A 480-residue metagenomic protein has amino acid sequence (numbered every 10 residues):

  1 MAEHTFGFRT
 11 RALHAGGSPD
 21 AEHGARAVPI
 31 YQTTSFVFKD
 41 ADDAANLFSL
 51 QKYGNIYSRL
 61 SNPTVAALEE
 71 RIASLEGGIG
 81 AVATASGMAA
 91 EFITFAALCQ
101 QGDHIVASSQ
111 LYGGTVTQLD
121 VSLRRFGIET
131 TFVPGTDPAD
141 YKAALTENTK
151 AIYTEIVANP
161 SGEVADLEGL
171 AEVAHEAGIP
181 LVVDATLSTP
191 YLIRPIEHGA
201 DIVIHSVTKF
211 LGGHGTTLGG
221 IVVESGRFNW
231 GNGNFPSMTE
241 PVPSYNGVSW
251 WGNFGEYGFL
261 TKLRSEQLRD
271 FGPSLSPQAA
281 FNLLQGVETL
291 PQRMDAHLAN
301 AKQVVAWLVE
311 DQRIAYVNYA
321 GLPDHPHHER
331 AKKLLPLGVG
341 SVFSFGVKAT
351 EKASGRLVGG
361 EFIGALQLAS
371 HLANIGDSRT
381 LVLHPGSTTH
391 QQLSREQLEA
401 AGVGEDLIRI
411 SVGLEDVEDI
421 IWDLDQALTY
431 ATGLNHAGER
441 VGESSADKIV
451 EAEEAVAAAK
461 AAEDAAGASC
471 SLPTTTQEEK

Functional and structural regions predicted by a protein language model:
M1-K52, H436-K480: N-terminal glycine-rich, Lys/His-bearing helix-loop that initiates the first secondary-structure elements of many
A2-H4, R9-A21, A81-E310, N318 (+2 more regions): Conserved PLP-enzyme active-site core in the AAT-like
S35, D40-F92, G114-V121: Conserved N-terminal alpha-helix of the aminotransferase class I/II PLP-enzyme fold
S35, S225-F228, V347-K352: Short loop segments at secondary-structure junctions
D103, G338-V342, E405-R409: Short, solvent-exposed beta-strand edge segments and adjacent coil->beta transition regions
D120, E147, A349-A353, T380-K480: PLP-dependent enzyme catalytic core of the Aspartate aminotransferase-like
V223, S344-G346, S411-G413: Short hydrophobic/aromatic beta-strand micro-patches that form the beta-sheet surface supporting nucleotide- or nucleic
F271-S274, Q278-A280, Q285, T289 (+5 more regions): Conserved small-domain helix->loop->beta segment predominantly found in fold-type I
